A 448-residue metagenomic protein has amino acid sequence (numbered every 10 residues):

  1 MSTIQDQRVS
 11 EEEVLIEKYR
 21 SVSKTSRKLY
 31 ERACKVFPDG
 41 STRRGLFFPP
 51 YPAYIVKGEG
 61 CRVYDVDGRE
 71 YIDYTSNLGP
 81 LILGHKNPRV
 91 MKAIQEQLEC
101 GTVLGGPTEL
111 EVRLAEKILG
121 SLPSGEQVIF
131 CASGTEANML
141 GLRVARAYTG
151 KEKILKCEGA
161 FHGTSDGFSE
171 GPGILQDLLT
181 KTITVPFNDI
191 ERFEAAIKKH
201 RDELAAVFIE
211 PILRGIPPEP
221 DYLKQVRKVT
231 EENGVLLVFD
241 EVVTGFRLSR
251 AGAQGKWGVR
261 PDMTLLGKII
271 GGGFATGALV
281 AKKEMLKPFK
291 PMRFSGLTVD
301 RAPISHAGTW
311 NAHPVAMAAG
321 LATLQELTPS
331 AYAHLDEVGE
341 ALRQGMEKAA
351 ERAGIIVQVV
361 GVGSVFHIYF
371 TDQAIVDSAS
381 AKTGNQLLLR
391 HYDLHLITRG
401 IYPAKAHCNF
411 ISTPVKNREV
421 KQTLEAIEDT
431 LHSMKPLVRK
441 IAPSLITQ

Functional and structural regions predicted by a protein language model:
S2-Q448: Conserved N-terminal phosphate-binding loop of PLP-dependent enzymes in the Aspartate aminotransferase
